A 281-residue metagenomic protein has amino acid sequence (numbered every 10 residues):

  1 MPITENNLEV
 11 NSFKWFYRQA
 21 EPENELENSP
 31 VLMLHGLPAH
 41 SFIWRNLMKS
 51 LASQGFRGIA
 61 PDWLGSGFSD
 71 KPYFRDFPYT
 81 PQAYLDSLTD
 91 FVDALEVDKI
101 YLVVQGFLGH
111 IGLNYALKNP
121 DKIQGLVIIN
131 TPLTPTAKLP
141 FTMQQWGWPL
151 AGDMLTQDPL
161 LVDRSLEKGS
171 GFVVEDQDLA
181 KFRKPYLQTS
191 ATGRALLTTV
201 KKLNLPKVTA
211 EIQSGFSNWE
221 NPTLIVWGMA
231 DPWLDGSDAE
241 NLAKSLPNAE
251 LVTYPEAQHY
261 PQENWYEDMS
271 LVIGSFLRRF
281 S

Functional and structural regions predicted by a protein language model:
N11-E21: A short loop-to-beta-strand scaffold at the N-terminal edge of the catalytic core in hydrolase folds
R18-Q19, S53, A60-V104, L271: Active-site loop/oxyanion-hole signature of alpha/beta-hydrolase fold enzymes
E21-K71: Conserved HGGG/HGGXW glycine-rich cap/lid loop of the alpha/beta-hydrolase fold
Q105-N114: Glycine-rich nucleophile elbow surrounding the catalytic serine of serine-hydrolase chemistry
L117, Q124-T156: Flexible "cap/lid" loop of the alpha/beta hydrolase fold
L139, T156-S217: Conserved alpha/beta-hydrolase catalytic His-Asp/Glu region
T192-K244, T253: Conserved serine/cysteine hydrolase catalytic core
A249-S281: Catalytic active-site module of serine/aspartate enzymes centered on a nucleophile-bearing elbow/loop
